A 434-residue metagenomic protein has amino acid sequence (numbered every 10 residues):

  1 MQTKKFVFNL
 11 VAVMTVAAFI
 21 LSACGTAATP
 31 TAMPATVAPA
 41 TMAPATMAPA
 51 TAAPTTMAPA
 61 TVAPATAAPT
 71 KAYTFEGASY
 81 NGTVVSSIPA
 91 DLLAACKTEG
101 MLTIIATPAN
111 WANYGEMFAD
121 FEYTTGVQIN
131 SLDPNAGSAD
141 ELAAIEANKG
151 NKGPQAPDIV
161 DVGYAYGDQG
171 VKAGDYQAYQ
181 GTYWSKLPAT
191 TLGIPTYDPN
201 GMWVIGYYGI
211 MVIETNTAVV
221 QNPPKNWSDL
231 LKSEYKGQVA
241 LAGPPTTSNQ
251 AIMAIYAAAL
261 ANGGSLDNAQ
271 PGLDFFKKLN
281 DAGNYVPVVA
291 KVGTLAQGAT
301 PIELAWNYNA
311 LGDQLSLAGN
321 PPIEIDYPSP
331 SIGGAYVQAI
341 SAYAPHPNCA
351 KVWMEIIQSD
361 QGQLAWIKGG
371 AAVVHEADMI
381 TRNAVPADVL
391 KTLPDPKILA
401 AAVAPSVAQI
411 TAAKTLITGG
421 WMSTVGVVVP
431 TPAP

Functional and structural regions predicted by a protein language model:
A18-A23: C-terminal motif of bacterial Sec signal peptides marking the signal peptidase cleavage site
C24-A78, T431-P434: Ser/Thr-rich, Proline-interspersed low-complexity disordered segments
P49, P64, P69-K71, S86-K97 (+1 more regions): Short, polar/charged alpha-helical segment
A53, A63, A67-A78, G293 (+1 more regions): Conserved C-terminal helix/tail region of periplasmic/extracytoplasmic solute-binding proteins
T103-A119, N130-E146, G153-A299: Extracytoplasmic ligand-binding site segments that recognize negatively charged/polar headgroups
G167-Q169, P301-P321: A ligand-binding cleft/hinge motif common to bilobed small-molecule-binding domains
Y208-G209, L273-L279, N284, L317-A342: Periplasmic-binding protein-like
I332, Y336, I340-A401: Mature extracytoplasmic/periplasmic domains
